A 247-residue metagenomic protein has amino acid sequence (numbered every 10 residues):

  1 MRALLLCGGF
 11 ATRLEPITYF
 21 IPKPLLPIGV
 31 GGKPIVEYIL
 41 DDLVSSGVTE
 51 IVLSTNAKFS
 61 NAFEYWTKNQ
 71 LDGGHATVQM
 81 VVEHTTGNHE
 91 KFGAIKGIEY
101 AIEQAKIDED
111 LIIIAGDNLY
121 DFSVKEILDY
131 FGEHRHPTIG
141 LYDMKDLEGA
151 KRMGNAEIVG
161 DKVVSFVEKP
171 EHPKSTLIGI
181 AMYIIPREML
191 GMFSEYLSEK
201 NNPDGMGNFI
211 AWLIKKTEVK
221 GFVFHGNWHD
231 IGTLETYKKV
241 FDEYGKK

Functional and structural regions predicted by a protein language model:
R2-L5, R13, G29-I114, E126: Conserved N-terminal catalytic core of the sugar/cofactor nucleotidyltransferase
F10, D117-N118: Active-site metal-binding loops of divalent metal-dependent hydrolases
V36, A101, D117, A156 (+2 more regions): Residue-level signal for inorganic ion chemistry
I112, L128-G132, V159-K247: Catalytic-core segments of class I nucleotidyltransferases/pyrophosphorylases that form NMP-activated intermediates
N118-D121, W228: A short, conserved beta-strand element in the Rossmann-like catalytic core that flanks the donor/metal-binding loop
F122-A150: Conserved donor-nucleotide/metal-binding helix-loop-beta segment in metal-dependent transferases, i.e., the alpha-helix
